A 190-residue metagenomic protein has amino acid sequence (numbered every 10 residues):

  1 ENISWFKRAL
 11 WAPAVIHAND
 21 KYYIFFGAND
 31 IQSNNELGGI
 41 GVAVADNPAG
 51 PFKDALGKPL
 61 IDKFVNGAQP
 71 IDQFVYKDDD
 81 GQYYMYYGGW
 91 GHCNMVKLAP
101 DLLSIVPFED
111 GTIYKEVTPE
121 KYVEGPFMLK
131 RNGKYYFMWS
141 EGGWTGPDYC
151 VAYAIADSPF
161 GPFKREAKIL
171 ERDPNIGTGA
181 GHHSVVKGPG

Functional and structural regions predicted by a protein language model:
E1-G190: Carbohydrate-active catalytic/glycan-binding domains of CAZyme proteins, especially the secreted or lumenal ectodomains
